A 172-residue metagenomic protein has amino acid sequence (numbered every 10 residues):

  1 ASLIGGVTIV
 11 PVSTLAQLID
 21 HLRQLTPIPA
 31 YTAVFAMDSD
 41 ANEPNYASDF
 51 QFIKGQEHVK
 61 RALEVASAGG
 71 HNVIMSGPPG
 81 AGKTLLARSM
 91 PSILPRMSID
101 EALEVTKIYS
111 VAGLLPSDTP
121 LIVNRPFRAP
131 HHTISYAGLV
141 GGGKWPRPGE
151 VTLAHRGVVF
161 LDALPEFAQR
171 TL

Functional and structural regions predicted by a protein language model:
A1-I74, P78-T84, A168: Peripheral, non-AAA+ core regions of ATP-driven protein-machinery
T14, L63, T84, A102 (+3 more regions): Conserved RecA-like P-loop NTPase ATPase core
T32-F35, L115-I122: Short coil/turn segments at secondary-structure boundaries
V59, L86, I99, T171-L172: Beta-to-alpha transition at the N-cap of a short helix in the ABC ATPase nucleotide-binding domain, specifically
E64, P120-P126, Y136-V159: Conserved alpha-helical scaffold flanking the Walker A/P-loop in AAA+ ATPase domains
V65-N72, R96, I108, G141-W145: Conserved helix-loop functional segments at active or binding sites
I74-T119: Walker A/P-loop
H131, R147-L172: Conserved AAA+/SF3 P-loop NTPase catalytic/coupling segment centered on the Walker-B
